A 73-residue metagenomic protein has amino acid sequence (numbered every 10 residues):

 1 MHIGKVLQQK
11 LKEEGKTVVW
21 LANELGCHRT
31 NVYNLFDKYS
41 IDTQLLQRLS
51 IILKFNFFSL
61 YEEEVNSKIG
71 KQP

Functional and structural regions predicted by a protein language model:
M1-W20: A short, Lys/Arg-rich alpha-helix, primarily the initiator
Q9, G15, N34, L60-P73: Short, charged recognition helix plus adjacent turn of helix-turn-helix-like nucleic-acid-binding domains
E13, E24, I52: Residues within the alpha-helical elements of helix-turn-helix
W20, N31, S59: Residues in the helix-turn-helix
G26-I41: Recognition helix of helix-turn-helix/homeodomain-like DNA-binding domains that insert into the DNA major groove
Q44-L60: DNA major-groove recognition helix of helix-turn-helix/homeodomain DNA-binding modules
